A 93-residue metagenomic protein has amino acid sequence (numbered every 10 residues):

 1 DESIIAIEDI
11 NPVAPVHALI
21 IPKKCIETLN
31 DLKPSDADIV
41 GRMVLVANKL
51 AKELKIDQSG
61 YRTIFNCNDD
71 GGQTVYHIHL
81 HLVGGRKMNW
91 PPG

Functional and structural regions predicted by a protein language model:
D1-G93: HIT superfamily nucleotide-processing domains
